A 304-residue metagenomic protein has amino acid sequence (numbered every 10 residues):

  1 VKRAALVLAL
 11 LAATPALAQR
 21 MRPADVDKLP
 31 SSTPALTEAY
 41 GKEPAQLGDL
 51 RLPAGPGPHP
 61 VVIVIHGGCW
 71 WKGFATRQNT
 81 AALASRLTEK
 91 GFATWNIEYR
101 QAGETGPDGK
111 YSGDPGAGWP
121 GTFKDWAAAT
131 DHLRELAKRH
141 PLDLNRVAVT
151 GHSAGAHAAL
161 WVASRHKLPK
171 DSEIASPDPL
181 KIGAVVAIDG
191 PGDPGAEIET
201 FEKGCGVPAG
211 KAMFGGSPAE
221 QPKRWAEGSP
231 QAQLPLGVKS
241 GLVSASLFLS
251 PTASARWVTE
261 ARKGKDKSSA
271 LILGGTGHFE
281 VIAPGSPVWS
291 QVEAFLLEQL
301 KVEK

Functional and structural regions predicted by a protein language model:
R20-T33, E43, A196-Q233: Mobile cap/lid helix-loop segments that gate and shape the active-site cleft of serine hydrolases
K42-L52: A short loop-to-beta-strand scaffold at the N-terminal edge of the catalytic core in hydrolase folds
P58-G68: Short beta-strand element of the alpha/beta-hydrolase
T76-N96: Short amphipathic alpha-helix adjacent to the substrate-entry channel of hydrolases
P115-K138: Alpha/beta-hydrolase active-site loop
D131-T200: Primarily recognizes the serine-hydrolase "nucleophile elbow" in alpha/beta-hydrolase and SGNH/GDSL folds
A219-G285: Serine-hydrolase catalytic core
G285-K304: Catalytic active-site module of serine/aspartate enzymes centered on a nucleophile-bearing elbow/loop
